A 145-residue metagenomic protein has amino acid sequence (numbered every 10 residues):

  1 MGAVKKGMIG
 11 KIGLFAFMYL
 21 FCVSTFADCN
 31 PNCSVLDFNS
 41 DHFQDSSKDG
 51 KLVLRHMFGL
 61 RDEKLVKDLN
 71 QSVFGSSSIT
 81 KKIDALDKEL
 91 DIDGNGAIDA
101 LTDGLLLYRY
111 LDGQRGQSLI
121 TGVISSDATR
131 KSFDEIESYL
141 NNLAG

Functional and structural regions predicted by a protein language model:
G2-K5, S34, K51, K88: A residue-level detector for conformationally permissive "hinge/kink" positions
G2-L14: Bacterial N-terminal signal peptides that target proteins for export
G10-I12, F38, S77, I92: Sparse, context-dependent recognition of short Cys/His-centered cofactor- or disulfide-binding micro-motifs
F15-L20: Classic N-terminal secretory signal peptides
C22-S24: N-terminal signal peptide c-region/cleavage motif recognized by signal peptidases
C33-D41, D87-N95: Acidic, divalent-cation-chelating loop motifs in proteins
H42-A85, N95-A144: Alpha-helical segments with a strong preference for the paired helices of cellulosomal dockerin domains
